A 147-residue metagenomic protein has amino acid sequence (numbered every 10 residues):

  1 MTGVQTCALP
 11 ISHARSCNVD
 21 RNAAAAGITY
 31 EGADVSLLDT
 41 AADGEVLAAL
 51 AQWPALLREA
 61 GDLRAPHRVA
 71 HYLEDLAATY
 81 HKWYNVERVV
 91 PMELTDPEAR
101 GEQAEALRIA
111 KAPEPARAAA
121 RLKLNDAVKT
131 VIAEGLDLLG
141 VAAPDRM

Functional and structural regions predicted by a protein language model:
M1-V4: Short, exposed "boundary/linker" segments that immediately precede the start of a downstream structural module
T6-M147: Non-catalytic interaction-recognition regions
